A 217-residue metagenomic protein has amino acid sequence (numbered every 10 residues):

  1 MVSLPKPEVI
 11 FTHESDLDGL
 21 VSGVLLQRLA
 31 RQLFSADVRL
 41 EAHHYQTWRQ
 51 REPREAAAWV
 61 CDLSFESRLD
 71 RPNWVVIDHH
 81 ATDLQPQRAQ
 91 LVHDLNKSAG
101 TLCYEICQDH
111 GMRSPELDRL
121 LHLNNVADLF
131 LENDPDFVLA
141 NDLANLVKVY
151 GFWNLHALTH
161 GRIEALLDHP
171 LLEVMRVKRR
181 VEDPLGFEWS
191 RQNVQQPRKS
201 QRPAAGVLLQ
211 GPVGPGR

Functional and structural regions predicted by a protein language model:
M1-K148, R191-R217: Replace "Mg2+/Mn2+-dependent" with "divalent metal-dependent
V149-G214: Active-site rim beta-loop-alpha module in soluble metabolic enzymes
